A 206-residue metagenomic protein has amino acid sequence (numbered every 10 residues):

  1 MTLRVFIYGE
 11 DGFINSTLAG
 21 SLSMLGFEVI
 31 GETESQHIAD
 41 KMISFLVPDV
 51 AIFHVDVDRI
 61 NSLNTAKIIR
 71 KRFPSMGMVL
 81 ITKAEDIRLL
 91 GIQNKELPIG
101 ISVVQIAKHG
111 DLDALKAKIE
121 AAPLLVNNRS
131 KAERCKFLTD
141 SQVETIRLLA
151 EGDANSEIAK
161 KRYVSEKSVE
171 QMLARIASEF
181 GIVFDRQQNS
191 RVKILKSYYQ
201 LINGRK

Functional and structural regions predicted by a protein language model:
M1-N127: N-terminal regulatory/sensing modules of transcriptional regulators
K41, K160, S178: Alpha-helical residues within the helix-turn-helix
D58, F137-L138, Q187: Residue-level marker of regulatory loop/turn positions in helix-turn-helix DNA-binding domains and in histidine
L80, S168, N189-S190: Alpha-helix N-cap and coil->helix boundary residues
K118, M172-R175, S190: Residues within the DNA-recognition helix of helix-turn-helix
R129-A174: Helix-turn-helix DNA-binding segment
S178-K206: Basic, Lys/Arg-enriched C-terminal extension of HTH/homeodomain DNA-binding domains
